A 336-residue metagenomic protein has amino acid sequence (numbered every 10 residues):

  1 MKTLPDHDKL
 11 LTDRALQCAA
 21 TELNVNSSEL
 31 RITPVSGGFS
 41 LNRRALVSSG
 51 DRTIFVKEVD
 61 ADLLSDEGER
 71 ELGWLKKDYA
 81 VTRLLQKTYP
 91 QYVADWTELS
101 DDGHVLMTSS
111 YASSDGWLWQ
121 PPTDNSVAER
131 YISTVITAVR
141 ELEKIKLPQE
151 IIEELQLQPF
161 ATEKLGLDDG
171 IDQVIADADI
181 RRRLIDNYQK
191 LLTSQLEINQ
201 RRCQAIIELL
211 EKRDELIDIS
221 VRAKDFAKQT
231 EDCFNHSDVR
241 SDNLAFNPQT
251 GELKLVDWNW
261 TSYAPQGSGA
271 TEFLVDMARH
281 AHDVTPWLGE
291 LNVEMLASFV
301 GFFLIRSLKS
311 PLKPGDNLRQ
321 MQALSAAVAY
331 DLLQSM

Functional and structural regions predicted by a protein language model:
M1-T33: Juxta-kinase regulatory segment immediately upstream of eukaryotic protein kinase catalytic domains
R14-S27, I145-H236, N247: An alpha-helical support segment within catalytic cores of ATP-dependent transferases
S40, F55-T97, T123-A138, M277: A conserved alpha-helical element in kinase catalytic cores
L41-V47: ATP phosphate-binding glycine-rich loop
L84, D115-E163: Conserved kinase catalytic-core helix
G103-D115: Conserved short submotifs of the Hanks-type protein kinase catalytic core that shape the nucleotide-binding pocket
D232-F234, R240-S241, A245-N292: Active-site Asp-x-Gly
G267-Q334: Active-site activation/catalytic loop segments of kinase-like enzymes and analogous catalytic loops in related
